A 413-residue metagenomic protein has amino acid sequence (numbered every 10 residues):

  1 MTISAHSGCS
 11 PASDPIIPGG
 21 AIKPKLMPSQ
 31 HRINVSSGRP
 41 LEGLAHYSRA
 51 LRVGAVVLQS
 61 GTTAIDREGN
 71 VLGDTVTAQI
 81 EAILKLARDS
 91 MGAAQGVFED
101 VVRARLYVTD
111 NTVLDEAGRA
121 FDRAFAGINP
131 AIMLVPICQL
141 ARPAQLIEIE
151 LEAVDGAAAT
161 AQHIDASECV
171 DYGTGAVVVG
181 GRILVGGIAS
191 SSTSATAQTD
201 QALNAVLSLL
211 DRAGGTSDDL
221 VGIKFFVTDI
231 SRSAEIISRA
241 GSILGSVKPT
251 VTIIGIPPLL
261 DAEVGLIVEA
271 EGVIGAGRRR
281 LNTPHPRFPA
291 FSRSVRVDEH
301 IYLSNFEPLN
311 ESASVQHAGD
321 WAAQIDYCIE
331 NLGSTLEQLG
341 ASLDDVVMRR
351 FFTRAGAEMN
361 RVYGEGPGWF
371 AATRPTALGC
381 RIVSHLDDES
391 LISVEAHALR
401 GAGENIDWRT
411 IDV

Functional and structural regions predicted by a protein language model:
T2-I3, I16: Short, low-complexity segments with poor structural confidence in diverse proteins
C9, D14-K85, D89-R103, V108-G222 (+3 more regions): N-terminal presequence-like segments and the immediate start of the first folded domain
